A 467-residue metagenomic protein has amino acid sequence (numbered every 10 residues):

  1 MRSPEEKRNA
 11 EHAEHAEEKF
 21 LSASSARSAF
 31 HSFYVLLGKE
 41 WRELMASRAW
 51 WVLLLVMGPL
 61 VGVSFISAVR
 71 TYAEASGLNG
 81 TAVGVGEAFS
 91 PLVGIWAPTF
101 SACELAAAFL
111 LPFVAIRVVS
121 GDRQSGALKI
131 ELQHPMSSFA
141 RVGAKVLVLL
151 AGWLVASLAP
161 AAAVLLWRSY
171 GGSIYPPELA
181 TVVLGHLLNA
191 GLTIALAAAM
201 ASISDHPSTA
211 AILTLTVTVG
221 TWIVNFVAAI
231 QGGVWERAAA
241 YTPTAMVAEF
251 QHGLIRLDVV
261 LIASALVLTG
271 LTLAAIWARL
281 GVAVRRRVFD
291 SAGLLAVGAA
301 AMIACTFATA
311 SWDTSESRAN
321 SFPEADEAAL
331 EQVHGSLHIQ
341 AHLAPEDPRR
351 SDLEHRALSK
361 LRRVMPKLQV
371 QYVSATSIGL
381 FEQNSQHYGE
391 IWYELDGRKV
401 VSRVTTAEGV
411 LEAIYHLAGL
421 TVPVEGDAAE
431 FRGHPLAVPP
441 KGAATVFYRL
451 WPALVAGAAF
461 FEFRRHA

Functional and structural regions predicted by a protein language model:
M1-E18, S22-A29: Short, low-complexity, charge-dense intrinsically disordered segments
F30-M57: Aromatic- and glycine-rich beta-strand/loop motifs that create alpha-glucan
L53-V56, I95-G121, A156: Long, hydrophobic alpha-helical segments
V63-I66, G86-E104, G143-P207: Secretory targeting signals
S67-G94, A210-A283: Terminal transmembrane helical anchor/hairpin motif
P112-L132, V146: Transmembrane helix boundary and interhelical loop/hinge segments in multi-pass membrane proteins
I230, A248-L257, T269-L271, A275 (+1 more regions): Short, surface-exposed patches at the edges or C-terminal ends of soluble domains, predominantly
